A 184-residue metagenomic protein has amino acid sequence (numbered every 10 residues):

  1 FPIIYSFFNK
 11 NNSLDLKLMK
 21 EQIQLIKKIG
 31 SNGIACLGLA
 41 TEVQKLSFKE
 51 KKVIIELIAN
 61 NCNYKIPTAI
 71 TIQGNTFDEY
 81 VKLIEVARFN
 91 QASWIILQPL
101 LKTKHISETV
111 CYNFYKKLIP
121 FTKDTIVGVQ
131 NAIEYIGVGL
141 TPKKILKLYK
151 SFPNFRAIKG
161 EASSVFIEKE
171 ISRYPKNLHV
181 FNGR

Functional and structural regions predicted by a protein language model:
F1-G139: Active-site beta->alpha loop and helix N-cap motifs at the rims of alpha/beta catalytic domains
K117-I126, A132-R184: Catalytic alpha/beta core domains of metabolic enzymes, predominantly
